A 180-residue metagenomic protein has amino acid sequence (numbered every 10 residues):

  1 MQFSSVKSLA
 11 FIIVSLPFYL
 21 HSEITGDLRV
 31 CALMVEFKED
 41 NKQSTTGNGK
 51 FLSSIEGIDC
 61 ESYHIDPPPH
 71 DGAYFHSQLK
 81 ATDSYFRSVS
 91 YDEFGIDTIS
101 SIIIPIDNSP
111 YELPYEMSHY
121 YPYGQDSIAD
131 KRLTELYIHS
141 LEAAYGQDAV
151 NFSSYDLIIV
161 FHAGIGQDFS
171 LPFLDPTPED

Functional and structural regions predicted by a protein language model:
M1-L9: Bacterial N-terminal signal peptides that target proteins for export
V6, F18-L20, S140: Generic signature of intrinsically disordered, low-complexity, basic-rich segments and short cationic peptides
F11-H21: Hydrophobic h-region of N-terminal signal peptides that target proteins for export in Gram-negative bacteria
S22-D180: Propeptide-to-catalytic entry region of secreted or membrane-anchored zinc metalloproteases
